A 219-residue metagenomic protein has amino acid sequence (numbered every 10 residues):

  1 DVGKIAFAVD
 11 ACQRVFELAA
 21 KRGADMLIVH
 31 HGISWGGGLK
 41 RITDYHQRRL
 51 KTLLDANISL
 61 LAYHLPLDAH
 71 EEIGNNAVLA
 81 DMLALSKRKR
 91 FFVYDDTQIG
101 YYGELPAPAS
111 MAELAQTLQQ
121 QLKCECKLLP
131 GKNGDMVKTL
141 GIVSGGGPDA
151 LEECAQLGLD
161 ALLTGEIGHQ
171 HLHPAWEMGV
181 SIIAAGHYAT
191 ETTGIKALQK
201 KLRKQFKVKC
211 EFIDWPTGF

Functional and structural regions predicted by a protein language model:
D1-F219: Hydrophobic structural segments
